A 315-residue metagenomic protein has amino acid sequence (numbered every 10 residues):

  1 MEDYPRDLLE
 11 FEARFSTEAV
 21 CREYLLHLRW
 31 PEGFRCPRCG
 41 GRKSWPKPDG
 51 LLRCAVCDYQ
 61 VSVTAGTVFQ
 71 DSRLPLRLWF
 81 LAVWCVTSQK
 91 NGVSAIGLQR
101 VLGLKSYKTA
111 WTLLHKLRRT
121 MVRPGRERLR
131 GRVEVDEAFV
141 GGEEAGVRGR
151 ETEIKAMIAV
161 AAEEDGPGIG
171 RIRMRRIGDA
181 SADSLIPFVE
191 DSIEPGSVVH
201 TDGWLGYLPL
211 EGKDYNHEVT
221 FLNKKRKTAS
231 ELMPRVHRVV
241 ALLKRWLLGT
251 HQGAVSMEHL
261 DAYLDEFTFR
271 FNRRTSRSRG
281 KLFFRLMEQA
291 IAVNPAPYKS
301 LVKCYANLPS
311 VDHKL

Functional and structural regions predicted by a protein language model:
M1-L315: Residue-level recognition of single "structural anchor" positions that define or cap local secondary structure
